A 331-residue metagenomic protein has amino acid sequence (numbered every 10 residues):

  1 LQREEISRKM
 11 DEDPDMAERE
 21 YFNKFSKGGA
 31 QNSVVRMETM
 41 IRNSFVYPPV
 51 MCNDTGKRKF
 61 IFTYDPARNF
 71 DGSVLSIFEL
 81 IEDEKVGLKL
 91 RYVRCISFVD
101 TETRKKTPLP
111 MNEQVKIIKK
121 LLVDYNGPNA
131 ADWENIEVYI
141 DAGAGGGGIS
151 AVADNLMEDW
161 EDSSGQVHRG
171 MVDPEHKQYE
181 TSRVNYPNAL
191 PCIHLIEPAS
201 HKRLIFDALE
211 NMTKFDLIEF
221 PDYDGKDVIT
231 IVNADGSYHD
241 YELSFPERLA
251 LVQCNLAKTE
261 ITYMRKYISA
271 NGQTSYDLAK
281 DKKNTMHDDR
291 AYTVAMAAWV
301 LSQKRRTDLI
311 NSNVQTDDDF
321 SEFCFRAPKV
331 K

Functional and structural regions predicted by a protein language model:
L1-Y64: ATPase catalytic-site recognition across NTP-hydrolyzing enzymes
V46-C52, K59-P66, I118-P128, E137 (+1 more regions): Generic recognition of flexible, low-complexity loop/linker segments
T55-E82: Gly/Thr-rich phosphate-binding beta-strand-loop-beta motif of the actin/hexokinase/Hsp70
D65-P66, I77-E79, A142-A144, E197 (+1 more regions): Active-site proximal loops enriched in glycine and acidic residues that flank catalytic Cys/His/Asp and coordinate
V86-A270, C324-K331: Mg2+-dependent endonuclease catalytic cores in nucleic-acid-processing enzymes, primarily RNase H-like
A199-S200, D281-D289: Structural motif
A270-N284: Short, solvent-exposed helix-loop connector elements
D288-K331: Acidic two-metal-ion nuclease catalytic site recognized across multiple nuclease folds, prominently DnaQ/RNase D-T
